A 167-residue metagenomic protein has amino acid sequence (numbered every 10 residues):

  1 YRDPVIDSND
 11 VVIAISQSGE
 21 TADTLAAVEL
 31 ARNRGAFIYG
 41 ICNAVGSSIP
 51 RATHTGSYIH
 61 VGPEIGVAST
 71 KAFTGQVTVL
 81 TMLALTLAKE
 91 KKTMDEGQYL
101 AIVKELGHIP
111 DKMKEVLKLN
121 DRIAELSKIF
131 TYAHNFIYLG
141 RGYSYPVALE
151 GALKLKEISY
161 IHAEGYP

Functional and structural regions predicted by a protein language model:
Y1-I15, T21, H162-P167: Glycine-rich oxoanion-binding loops at beta->alpha junctions
R2-I6, A31, I41, S48-I49 (+2 more regions): Replace "in large, NTP-powered and nucleic-acid-processing enzymes" with "in large, NTP-powered factors and other
D3, D7-D10, D23, D95 (+2 more regions): Acidic-enriched, low-complexity/disordered segments with a strong bias for Aspartate over Glutamate
N9-K92: Phosphate/diphosphate-binding loops
T55-P167: Active-site phosphate/pyrophosphate-binding segments
